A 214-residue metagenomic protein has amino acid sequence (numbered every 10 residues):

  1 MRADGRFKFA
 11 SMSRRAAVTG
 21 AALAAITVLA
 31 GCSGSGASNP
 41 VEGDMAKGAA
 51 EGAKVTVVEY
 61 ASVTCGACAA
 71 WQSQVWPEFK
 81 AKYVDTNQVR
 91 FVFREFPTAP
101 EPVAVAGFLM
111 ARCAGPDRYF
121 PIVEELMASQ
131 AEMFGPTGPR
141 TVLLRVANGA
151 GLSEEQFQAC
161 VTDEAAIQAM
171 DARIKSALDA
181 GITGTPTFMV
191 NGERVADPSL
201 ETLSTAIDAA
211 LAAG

Functional and structural regions predicted by a protein language model:
R2-A10, N39, S62, R145-G214: C-terminal cap of thioredoxin/glutaredoxin-like
R2-S11, V18-A99, D171-I174, L178 (+1 more regions): Extracytoplasmic thiol/disulfide redox context detector
K8-F9, G48, T56-E59, C113 (+3 more regions): Short N-terminal micro-motifs specific to bacterial/archaeal maturation and metal-cluster initiation sites
R14-V18, F108-M110: Conserved short hydrophobic patches within well-ordered secondary structure
A24, A114-D117, A150, A180: Short alpha-helical scaffold segments that flank and stabilize functional sites
D44, G48-A50, G66, Q74 (+9 more regions): Surface-exposed loop/turn and secondary-structure junction residues enriched for glycine/proline
V57-Y60, P121-E124, G151-E154: A short alpha-helix capping/helix-coil boundary motif
G66-N148: Structural alpha/beta surface segment adjacent to cysteine/selenocysteine redox centers across thiol/disulfide enzymes
